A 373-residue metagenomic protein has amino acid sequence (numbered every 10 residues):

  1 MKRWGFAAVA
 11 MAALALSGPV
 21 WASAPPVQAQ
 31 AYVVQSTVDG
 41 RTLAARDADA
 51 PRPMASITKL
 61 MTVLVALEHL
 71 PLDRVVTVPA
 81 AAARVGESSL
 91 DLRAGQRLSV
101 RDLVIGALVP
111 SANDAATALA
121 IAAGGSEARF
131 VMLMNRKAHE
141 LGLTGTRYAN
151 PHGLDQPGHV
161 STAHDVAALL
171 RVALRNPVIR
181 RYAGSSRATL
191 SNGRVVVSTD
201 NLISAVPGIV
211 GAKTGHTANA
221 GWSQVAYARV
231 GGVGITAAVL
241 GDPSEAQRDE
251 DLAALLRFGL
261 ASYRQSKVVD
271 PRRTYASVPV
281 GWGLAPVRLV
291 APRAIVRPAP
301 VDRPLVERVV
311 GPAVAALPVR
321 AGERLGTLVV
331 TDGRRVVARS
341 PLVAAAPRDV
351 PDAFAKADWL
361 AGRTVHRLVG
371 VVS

Functional and structural regions predicted by a protein language model:
M1-W4: Positively charged n-region of N-terminal signal peptides that target proteins for export
A7-S17: Bacterial N-terminal signal peptides
A13, S23-P25, A228, P318-V319: Sterically constrained small-residue positions within well-ordered secondary structures of folded domains
A15-S17, D91, V306: Compositionally biased amphipathic helical and low-complexity segments enriched in hydrophobic
L16-A22, R187, V369: Intrinsically disordered, low-complexity, Pro/Ser/Thr/Asn/Gly/Ala-rich spacer/linker segments adjacent to signal
V20-R180: Active-site-adjacent loops and short helices of periplasmic peptidoglycan-processing enzymes
D155-S373: Domain-terminus/edge residues, biased toward the C-terminal soluble/receptor-binding domains of extracytoplasmic
